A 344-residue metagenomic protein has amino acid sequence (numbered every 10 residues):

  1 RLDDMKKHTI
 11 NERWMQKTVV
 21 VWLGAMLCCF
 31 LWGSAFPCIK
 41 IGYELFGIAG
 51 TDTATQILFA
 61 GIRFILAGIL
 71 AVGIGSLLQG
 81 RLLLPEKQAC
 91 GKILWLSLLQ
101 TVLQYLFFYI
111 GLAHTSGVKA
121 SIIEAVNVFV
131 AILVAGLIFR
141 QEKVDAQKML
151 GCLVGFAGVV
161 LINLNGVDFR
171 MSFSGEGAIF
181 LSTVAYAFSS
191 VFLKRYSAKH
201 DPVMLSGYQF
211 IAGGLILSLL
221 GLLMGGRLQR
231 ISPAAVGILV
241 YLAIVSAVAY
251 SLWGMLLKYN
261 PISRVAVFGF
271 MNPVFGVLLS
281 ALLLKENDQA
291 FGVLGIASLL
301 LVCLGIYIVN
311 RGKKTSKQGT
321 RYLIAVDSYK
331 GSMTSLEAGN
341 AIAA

Functional and structural regions predicted by a protein language model:
L2-G61, D168-R195, L239, I244 (+1 more regions): Glycine-/small-residue-enriched transmembrane alpha-helix faces in small-molecule transporters and effluxers
K6-Q16, F64, L164-N165, A235 (+1 more regions): C-terminal-most transmembrane helix of multi-pass membrane proteins
C29, C38-K40, G68-V72, A131-L133 (+3 more regions): Transmembrane alpha-helical segments that form core, pore/gating elements of small-molecule transporters/exporters
G33, P37, I65, S97-V102 (+9 more regions): Hydrophobic/small/kink-forming positions within alpha-helical transmembrane segments of polytopic membrane proteins
A35, S76-A120, E124, L161 (+1 more regions): Specific transmembrane alpha-helical segments of multi-pass solute transporters/efflux pumps, especially DMT/EamA
L45-Q100, V130-V134, A185-S189, S206-M224: Transmembrane alpha-helices of multi-pass small-molecule transport proteins
I62, T101, Y105, K119-V126 (+2 more regions): Helix-helix packing/entry segments at the starts of transmembrane helices
S121-E124, R140-L161, S172-G175, P233 (+1 more regions): Loop-to-transmembrane alpha-helix entry segments
